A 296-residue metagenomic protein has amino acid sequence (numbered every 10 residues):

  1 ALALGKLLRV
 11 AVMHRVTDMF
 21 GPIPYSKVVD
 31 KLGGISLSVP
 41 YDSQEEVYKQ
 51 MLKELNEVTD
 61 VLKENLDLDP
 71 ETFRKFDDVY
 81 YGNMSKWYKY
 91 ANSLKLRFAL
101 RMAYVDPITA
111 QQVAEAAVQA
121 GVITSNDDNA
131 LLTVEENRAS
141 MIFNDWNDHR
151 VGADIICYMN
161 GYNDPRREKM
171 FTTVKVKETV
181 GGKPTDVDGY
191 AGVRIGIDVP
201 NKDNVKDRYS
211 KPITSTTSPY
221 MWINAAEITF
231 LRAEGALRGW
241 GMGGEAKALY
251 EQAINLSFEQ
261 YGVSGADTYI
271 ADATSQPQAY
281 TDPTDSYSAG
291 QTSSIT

Functional and structural regions predicted by a protein language model:
A1-L8, V12-D267, S275, D282 (+1 more regions): Structured, solvent-exposed acidic/aromatic patches
D272: A motif-centric signal for short, conserved binding hotspots located in accessible loops or intrinsically disordered
